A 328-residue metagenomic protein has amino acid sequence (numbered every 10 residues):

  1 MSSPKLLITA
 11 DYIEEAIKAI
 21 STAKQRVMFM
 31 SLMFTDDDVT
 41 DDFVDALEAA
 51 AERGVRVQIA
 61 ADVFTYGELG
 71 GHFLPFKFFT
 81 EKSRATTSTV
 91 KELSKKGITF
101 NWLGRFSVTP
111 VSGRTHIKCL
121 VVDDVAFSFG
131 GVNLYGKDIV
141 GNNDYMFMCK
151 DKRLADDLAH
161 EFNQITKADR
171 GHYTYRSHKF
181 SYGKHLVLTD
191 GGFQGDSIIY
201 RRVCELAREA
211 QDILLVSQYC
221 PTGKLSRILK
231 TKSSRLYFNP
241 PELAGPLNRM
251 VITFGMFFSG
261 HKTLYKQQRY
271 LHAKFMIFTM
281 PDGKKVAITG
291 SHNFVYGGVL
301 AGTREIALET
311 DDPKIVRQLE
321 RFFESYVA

Functional and structural regions predicted by a protein language model:
M1-A328: Charged, low-complexity intrinsically disordered terminal segments
